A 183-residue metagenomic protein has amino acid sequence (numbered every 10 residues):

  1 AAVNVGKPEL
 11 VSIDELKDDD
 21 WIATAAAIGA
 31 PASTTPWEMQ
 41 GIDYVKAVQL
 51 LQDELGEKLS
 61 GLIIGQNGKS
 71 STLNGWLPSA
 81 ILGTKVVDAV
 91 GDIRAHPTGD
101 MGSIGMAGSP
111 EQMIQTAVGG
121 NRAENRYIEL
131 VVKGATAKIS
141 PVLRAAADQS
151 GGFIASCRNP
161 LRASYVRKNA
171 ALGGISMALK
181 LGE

Functional and structural regions predicted by a protein language model:
A1, Y44-V45, G65-W76, R94-T98: Short glycine/serine/threonine-rich phosphate/pyrophosphate-binding segments that cradle anionic phosphate groups
N4-D14, I81-R126: Catalytic or ion-translocation cores adjacent to nucleophile or general acid/base/metal-coordination motifs in diverse
I13-K58: Glycine-rich oxoanion-binding loops at beta->alpha junctions
D19-A30, M101-A145: A structural-propensity feature for long, helix-poor, extended segments
E54, W76-K85: Alpha-helix C-terminal capping segments
K58-G68, K85-A89: A short, small-residue-rich loop immediately preceding and capping a beta-strand
A123-G174: Conserved anion/nucleotide-ligand pocket segment
A171-E183: Domain-length cofactor-binding catalytic modules of enzymes
